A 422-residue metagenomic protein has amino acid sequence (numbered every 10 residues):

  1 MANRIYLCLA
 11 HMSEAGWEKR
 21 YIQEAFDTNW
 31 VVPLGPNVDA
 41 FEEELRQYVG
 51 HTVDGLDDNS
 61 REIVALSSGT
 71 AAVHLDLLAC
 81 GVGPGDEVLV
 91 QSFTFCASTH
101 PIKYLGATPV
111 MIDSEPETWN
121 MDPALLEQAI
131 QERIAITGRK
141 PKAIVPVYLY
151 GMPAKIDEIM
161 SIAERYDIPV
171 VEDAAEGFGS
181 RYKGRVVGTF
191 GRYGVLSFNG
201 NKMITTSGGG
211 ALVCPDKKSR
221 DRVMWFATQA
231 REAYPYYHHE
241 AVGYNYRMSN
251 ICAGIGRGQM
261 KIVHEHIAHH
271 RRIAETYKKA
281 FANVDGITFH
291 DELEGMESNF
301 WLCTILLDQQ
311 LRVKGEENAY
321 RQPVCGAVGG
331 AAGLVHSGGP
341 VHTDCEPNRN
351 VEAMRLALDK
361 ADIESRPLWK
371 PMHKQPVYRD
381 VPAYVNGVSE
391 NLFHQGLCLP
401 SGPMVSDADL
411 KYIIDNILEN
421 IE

Functional and structural regions predicted by a protein language model:
M1-V32, P400: N-terminal "arm"/small-domain region of PLP-dependent enzymes with the aminotransferase-like
C8, Q91-S92, M111-E115: Short beta->alpha connector loops at strand-helix junctions that form conserved, small/polar/Pro-enriched
L34-E87, P101-K103, M111-D113, I136 (+1 more regions): Phosphate-binding glycine-rich loop
P36-E43, Y48-H51, D57-R61, A124-Q128 (+7 more regions): PLP-dependent aminotransferase class I/II
T94-T99: Conserved coil-to-alpha-helix start sites within the AMP-binding
G106: Structured binding elements
E117-T206, A211-V213, K218: Active-site phosphate-binding strand-loop segment of PLP-dependent enzymes
